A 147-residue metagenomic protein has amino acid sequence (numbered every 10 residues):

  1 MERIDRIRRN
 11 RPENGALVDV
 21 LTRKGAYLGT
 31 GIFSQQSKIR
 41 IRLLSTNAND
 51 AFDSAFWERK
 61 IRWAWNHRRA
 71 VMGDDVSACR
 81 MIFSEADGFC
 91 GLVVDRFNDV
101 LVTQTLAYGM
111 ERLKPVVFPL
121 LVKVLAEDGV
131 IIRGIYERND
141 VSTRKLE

Functional and structural regions predicted by a protein language model:
M1-E147: RNA-binding accessory domains that recognize and position tRNA/RNA substrates
